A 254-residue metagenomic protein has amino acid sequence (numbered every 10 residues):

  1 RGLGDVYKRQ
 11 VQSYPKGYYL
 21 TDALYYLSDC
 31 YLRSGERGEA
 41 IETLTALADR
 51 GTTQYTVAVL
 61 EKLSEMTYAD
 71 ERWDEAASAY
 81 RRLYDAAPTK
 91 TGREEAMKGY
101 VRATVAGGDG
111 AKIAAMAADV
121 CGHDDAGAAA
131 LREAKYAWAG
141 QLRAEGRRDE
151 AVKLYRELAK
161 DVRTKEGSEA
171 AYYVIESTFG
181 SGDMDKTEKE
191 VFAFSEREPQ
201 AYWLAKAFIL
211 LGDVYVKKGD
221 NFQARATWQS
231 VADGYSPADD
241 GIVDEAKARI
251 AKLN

Functional and structural regions predicted by a protein language model:
G2-Y7: Short, small-residue-biased leader/transition segments that mark boundaries at the very start of proteins
V11-T21, A48-V57, D85-R93, C121-L131 (+3 more regions): Short solvent-exposed coil/turn linkers within tandem alpha-helical repeat scaffolds
G140-A144, R156-Q200: Alpha-helical adaptor scaffolds
